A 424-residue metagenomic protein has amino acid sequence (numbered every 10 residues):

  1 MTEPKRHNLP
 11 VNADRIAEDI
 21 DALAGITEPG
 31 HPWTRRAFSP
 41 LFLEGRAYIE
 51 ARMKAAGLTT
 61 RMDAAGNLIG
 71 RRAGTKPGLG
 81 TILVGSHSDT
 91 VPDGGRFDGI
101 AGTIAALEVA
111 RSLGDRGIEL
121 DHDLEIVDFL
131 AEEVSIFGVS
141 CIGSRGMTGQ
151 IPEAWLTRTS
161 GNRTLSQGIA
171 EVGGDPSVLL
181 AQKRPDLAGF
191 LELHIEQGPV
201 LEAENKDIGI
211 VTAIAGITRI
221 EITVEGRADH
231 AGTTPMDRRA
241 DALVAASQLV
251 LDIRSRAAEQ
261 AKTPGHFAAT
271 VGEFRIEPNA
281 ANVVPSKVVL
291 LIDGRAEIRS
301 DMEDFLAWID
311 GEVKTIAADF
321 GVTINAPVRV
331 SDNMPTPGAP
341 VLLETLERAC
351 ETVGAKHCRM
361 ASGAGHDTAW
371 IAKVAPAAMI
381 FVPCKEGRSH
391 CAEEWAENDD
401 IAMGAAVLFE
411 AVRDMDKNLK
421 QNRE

Functional and structural regions predicted by a protein language model:
T2-P40, L130, R388-S389: N-terminal capping segment at the start of a domain
D14-D19, A24-I26, G85-S86, K356-A406: Zn-dependent metallopeptidase/amidohydrolase metal-coordination segment
G25-A73: A non-catalytic alpha/beta surface segment that caps or lines the substrate-entry region of metallo-dependent hydrolase
T34-F38, A268-N279, L291, E297 (+1 more regions): A short beta-alpha structural unit
D63, E119-L120, S177-K183, T233 (+4 more regions): Flexible, glycine/charged-enriched surface loops at secondary-structure junctions
V84-H87, D93-E133, T218-V224, H230-R256 (+3 more regions): Alpha-helical metal-binding/catalytic segments enriched in His/Glu/Asp
E132, G138-R299: Midchain, well-structured core segments that form catalytic/ion-binding scaffolds
I214, H230, T234-Q260, G311 (+1 more regions): His/Asp/Glu-rich mid-to-C-terminal helical/loop segments that flank catalytic regions of hydrolases
